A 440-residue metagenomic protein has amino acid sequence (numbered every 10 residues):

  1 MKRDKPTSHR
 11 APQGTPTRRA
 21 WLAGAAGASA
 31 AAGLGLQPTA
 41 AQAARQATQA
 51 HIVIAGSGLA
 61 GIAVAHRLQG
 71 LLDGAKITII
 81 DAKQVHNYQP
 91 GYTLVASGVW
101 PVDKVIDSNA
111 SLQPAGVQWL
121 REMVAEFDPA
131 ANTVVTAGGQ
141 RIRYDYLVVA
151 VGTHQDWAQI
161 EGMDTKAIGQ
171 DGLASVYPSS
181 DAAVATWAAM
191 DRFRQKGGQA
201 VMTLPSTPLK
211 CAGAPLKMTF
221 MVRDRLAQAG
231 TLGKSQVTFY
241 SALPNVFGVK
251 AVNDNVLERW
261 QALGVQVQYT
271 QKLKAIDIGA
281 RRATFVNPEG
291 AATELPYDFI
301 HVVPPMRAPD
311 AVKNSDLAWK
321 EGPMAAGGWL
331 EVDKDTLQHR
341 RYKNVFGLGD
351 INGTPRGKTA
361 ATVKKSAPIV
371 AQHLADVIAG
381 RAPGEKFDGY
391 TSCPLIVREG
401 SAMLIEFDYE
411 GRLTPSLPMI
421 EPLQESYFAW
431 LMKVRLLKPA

Functional and structural regions predicted by a protein language model:
K2-S29: N-terminal secretory signal peptides and thylakoid transit peptides that target proteins across membranes
A44-Q118, S206-K250: Beta1-alpha1 glycine-rich phosphate/pyrophosphate-binding loop at the start of Rossmann-like nucleotide-binding domains
A115-E126, I142, D224-G327: A Rossmann-like FAD-binding core segment of flavoenzymes
G152-G230: Glycine-rich dinucleotide-binding loop and its adjacent helix/turn
A167-R194, D298-F299, V303-A361: FAD-site-proximal beta/loop scaffold in flavoenzymes
I351-R381, E385: A conserved FAD-binding loop/helix module that cradles the flavin
A375-R412: Active-site-proximal substrate-binding core of FAD-dependent oxidoreductases
L404-A440: C-terminal auxiliary extensions adjacent to catalytic cores
